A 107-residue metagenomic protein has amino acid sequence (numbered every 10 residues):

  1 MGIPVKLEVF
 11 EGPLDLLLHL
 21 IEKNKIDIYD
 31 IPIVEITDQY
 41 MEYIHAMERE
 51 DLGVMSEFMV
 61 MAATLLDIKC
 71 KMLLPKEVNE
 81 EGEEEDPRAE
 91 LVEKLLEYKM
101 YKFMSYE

Functional and structural regions predicted by a protein language model:
M1-E107: Long, charge-dense, low-complexity tracts
